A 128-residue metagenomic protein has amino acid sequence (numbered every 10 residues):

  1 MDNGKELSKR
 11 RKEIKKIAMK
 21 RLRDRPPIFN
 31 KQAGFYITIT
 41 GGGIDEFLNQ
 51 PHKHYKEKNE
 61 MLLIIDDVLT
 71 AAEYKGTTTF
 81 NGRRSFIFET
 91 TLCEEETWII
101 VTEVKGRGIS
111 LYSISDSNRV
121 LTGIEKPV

Functional and structural regions predicted by a protein language model:
M1-V128: Ribonuclease/tRNase effector modules and their secretory precursors
